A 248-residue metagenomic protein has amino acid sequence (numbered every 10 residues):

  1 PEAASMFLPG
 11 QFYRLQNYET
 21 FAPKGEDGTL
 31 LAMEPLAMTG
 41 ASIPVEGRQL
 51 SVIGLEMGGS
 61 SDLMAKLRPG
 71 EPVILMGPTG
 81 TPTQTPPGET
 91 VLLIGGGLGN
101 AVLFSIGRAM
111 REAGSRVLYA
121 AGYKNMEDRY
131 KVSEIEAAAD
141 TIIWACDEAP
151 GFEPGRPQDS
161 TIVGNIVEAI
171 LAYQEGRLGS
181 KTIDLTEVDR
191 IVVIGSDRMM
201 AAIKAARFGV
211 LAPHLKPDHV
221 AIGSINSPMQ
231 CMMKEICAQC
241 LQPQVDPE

Functional and structural regions predicted by a protein language model:
P1-P69: Ferredoxin-reductase
V52, L92-L93, L118-A121, W144 (+1 more regions): Structural beta-sheet core signal
L55-M57, P78, G96, G122-N125 (+2 more regions): Cofactor-binding loop segments of dinucleotide-utilizing enzymes, especially the Rossmann-like FAD- and NAD(P)+-binding
M64, M76-G88: A short, basic/flexible loop-to-alpha-helix module at the beginning of a structural domain
N100-R111: Histidine-anchored nucleotide/phosphate-binding helix
E127-E248: Reductase modules of NAD(P)H-dependent flavoproteins
